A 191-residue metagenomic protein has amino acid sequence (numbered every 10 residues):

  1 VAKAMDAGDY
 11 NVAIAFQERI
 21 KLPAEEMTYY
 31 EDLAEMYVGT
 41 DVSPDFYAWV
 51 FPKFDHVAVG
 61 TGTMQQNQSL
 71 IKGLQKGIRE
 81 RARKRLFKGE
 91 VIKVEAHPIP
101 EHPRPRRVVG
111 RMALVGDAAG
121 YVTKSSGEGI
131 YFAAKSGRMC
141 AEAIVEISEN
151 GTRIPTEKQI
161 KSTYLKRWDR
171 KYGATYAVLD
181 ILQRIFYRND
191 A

Functional and structural regions predicted by a protein language model:
K3-E35, F87, I92-K93, H97-P98: Central beta-strand plus flanking loop segment that forms part of the substrate or channel wall within the catalytic
M5-G8, E26-T28, W49, R104-R106 (+1 more regions): Short secondary-structure boundary/capping segments
G8-Y10, Y37-D41, P103: Short Gly/Pro-enriched turn/cap motifs at secondary-structure boundaries
I20, V42, K53-H56, T63-N67 (+3 more regions): Glycine-rich beta-alpha junction loops
E35-Q68, R107, A113-L114: Active-site substrate-recognition segment that forms the wall of the catalytic cavity or substrate channel
N67-I144, S148: FAD/FMN-dependent oxidoreductases across multiple families
V145-A191: C-terminal helical "tail/cap" subdomain of flavin- and related membrane-associated enzymes
